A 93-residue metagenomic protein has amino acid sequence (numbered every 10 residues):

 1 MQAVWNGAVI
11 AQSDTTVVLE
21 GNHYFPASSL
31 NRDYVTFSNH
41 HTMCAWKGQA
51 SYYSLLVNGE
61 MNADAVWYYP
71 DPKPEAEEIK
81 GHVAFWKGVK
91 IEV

Functional and structural regions predicted by a protein language model:
M1-V93: Terminal leader/tail segments of proteins
